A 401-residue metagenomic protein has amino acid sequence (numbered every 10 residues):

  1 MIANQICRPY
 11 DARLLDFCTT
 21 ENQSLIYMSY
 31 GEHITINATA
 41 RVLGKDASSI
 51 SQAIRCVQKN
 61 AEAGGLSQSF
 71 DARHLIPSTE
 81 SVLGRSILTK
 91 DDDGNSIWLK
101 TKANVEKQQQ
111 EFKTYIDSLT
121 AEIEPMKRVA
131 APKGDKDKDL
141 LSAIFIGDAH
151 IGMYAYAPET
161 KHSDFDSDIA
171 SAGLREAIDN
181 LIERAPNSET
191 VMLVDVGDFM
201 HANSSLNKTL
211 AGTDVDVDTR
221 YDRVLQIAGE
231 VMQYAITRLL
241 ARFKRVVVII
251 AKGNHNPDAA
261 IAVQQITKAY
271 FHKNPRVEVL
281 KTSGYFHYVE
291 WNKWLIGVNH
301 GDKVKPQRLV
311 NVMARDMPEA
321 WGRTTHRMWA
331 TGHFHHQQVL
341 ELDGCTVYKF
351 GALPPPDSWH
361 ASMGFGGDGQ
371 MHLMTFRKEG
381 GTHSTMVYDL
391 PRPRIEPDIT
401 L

Functional and structural regions predicted by a protein language model:
M1-T20: Basic, amphipathic alpha-helix used for nucleic-acid engagement in HTH/winged-helix/SANT-Myb modules and analogous
F17-I34: Short, amphipathic alpha-helical "recognition" segments used to contact nucleic acids or chromatin
I34, H150-G152, M200-N203, V304-P306: Short acidic, S/G/P-rich loop/turn micro-motifs used as interaction or catalytic elements
A38-R41: Short alpha-helical "recognition helix" segments of helix-turn-helix
D46-N187, M374, K378, I399-L401: Basic, amphipathic N-terminal segments that precede the first structured/catalytic domain
K107, D166, P257-I261, S283 (+1 more regions): Hydrophobic alpha-helical segments at protein termini of multi-pass membrane proteins
R128-A149, T160-P275: Core catalytic region of metal-dependent phosphoesterases/phosphodiesterases, especially metallo-beta-lactamase-like
L240, K268-E278, T282-Y285, E290-L401: Conserved beta-sheet core of the metallophosphoesterase superfamily
